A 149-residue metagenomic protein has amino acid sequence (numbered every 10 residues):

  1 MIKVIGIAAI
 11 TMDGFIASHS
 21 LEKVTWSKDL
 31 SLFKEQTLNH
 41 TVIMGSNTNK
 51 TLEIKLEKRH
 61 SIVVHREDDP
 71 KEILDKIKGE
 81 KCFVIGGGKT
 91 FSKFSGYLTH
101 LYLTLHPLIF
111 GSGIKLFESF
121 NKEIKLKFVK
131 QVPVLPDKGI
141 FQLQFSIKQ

Functional and structural regions predicted by a protein language model:
M1-Q149: Enzymes that bind and transform nitrogen-containing heteroaromatic metabolites
